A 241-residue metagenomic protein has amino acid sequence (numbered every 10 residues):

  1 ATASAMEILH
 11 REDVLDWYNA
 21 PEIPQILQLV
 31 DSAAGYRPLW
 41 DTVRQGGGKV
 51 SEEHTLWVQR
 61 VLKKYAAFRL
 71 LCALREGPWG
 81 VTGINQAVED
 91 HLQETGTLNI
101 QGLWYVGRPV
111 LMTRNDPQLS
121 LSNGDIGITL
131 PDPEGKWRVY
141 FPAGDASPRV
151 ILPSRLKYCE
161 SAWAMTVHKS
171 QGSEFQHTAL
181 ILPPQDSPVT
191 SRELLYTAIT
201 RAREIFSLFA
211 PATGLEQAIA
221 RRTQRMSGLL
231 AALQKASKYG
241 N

Functional and structural regions predicted by a protein language model:
A1-V110, D116-L119: Conserved helicase motor core of P-loop NTPases
K49, P78, Q118-L121, D145-V150 (+1 more regions): Short, surface-exposed beta-strand/loop "edge" segments at domain boundaries and coil↔beta transitions
F68, Q101, Q118-L121, L156 (+2 more regions): N-terminal hydrophobic or amphipathic segments with adjacent small-residue motifs that include Sec signal peptides
L111-M112, L180: Short, conserved beta-strand edge motifs with alternating hydrophobic and charged residues
D125-N241: C-terminal accessory regions
